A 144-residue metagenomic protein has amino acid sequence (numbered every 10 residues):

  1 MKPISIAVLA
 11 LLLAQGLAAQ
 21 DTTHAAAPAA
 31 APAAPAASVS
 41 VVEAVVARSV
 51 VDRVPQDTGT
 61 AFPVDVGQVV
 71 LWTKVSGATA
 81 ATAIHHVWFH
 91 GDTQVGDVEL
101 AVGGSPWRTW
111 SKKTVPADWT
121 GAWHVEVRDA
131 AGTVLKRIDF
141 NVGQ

Functional and structural regions predicted by a protein language model:
S5-G16: Bacterial N-terminal signal peptides
D21-V66: Short, compositionally biased P/S/T/A/G/V-rich stretches that sit at domain boundaries
V66, A81, T120-A122: Extracellular Ig-like/FN3 beta-sandwich strand-entry sites
V69-S76: Short edge beta-strand/loop segments characteristic of extracellular beta-sandwich folds
W72, W107-V115: Exposed aromatic-hydrophobic patches
H86-H90, V127: Conserved aromatic beta-strand anchor motif in extracellular beta-sandwich/beta-rich domains
A101-W107: Short proline/glycine- and polar residue-rich coil/turn motifs
H124-F140: Short, exposed beta-strand-loop hairpins at the edges of beta-sheets in extracellular/periplasmic proteins
